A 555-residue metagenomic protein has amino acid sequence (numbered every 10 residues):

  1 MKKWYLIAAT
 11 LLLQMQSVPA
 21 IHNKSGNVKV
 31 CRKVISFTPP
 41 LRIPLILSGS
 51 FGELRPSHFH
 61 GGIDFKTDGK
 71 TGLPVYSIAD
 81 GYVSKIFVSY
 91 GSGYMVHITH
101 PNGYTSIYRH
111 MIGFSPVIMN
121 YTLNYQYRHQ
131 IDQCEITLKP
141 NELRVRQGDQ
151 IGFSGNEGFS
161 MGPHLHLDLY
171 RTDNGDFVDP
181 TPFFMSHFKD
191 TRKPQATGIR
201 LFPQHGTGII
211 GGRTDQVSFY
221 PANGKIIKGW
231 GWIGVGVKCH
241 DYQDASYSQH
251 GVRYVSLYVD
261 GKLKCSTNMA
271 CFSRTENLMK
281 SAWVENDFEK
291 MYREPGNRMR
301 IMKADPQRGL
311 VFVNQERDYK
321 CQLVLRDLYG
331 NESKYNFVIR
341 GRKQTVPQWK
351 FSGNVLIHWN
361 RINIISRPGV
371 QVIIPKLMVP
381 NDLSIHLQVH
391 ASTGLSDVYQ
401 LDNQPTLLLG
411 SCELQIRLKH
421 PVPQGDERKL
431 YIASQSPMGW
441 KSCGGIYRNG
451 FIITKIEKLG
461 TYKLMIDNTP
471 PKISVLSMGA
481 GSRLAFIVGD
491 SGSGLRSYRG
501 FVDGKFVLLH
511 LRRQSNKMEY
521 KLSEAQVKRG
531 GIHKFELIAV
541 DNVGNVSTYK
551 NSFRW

Functional and structural regions predicted by a protein language model:
P19-S106, I112-P116, D132-N141, R146-Q147 (+3 more regions): Surface-exposed, glycine-biased beta-strand/turn segments
T105-P140, T214-G224, G251, Y258-N314 (+2 more regions): Exoplasmic/lumenal beta-rich domain surfaces
D244-R253, G425-E427, G489-G504: Solvent-exposed loop/turn segments flanking beta-strands in beta-repeat/beta-sandwich domains
F312-R317, I456-K458, E524-I532: Surface-exposed, short loops/turns at beta-strand junctions within beta-sandwich domains
N331-Q348, Y549-W555: Short beta-strand elements
Q348-W359, I385-Y431: Proteolytic processing hotspots in large secreted/extracellular or virion-associated proteins and select intracellular
P405-L459, S497-R499, F506-V507: Proteolytic-maturation and junctional protease-sensitive modules
